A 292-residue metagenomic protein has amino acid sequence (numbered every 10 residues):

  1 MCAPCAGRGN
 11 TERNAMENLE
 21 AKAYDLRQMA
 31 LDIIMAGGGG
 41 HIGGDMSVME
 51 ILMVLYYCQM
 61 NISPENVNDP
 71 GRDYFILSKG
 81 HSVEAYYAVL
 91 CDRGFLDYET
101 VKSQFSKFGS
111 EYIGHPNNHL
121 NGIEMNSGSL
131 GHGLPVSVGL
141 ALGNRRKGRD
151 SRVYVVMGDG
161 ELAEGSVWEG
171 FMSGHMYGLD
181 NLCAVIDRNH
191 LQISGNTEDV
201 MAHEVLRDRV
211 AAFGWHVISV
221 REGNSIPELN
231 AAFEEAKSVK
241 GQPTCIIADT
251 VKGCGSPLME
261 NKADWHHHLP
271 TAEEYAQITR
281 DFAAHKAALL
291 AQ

Functional and structural regions predicted by a protein language model:
A3-A15: Short, Lys/Arg-enriched N-terminal segments with co-localized hydrophobic residues within the first ~10-30 amino acids
N14-L26: N-terminal hydrophobic or amphipathic helices/low-complexity stretches enriched in small/hydrophobic/Pro/Gly
A23-G39, D187-N189: N-terminal capping segment at the start of a domain
A30-I33, D45-M176: Cofactor-binding active-site loop characterized by glycine-rich and histidine/acidic residues
I76, C183, S219, C245-I247: Structured core elements
H81-S82, N189-H190, T250-G253: Glycine-rich beta-alpha junction loops
G122, N126-S129, L134-V239: Thiamine diphosphate
I226-Q292: Glycine/aspartate-rich loop-and-adjacent alpha/beta segment that forms the canonical ThDP
